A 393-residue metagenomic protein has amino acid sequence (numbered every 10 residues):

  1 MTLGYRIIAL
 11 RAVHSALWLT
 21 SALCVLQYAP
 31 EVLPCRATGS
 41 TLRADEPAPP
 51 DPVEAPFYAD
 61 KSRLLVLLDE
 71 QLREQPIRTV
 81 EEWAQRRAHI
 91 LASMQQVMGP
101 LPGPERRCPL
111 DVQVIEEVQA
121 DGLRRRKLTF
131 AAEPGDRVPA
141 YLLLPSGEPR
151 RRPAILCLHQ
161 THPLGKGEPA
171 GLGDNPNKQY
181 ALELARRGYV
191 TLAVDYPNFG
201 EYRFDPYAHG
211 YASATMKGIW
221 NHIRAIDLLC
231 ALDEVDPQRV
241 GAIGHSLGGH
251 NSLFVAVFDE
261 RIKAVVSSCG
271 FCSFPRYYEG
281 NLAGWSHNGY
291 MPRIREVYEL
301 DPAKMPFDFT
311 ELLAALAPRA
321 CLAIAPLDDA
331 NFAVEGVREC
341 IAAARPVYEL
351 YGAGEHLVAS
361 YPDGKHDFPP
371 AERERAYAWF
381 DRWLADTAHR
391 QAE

Functional and structural regions predicted by a protein language model:
C35, G39-Q96, P100, H389-E393: N-terminal pre-domain segments of enzymes
P102-P149: N-terminal cap/lid segment of alpha/beta-hydrolase-fold proteins
R150-R151, I155-A231, F258, Y278-E279 (+1 more regions): Cap/lid segment of the alpha/beta-hydrolase catalytic domain
R224-S286: Primarily recognizes the serine-hydrolase "nucleophile elbow" in alpha/beta-hydrolase and SGNH/GDSL folds
C269-L312, N331-I341, E349-A353: Mobile cap/lid helix-loop segments that gate and shape the active-site cleft of serine hydrolases
A315-C321, G354-H356: Short, proline-enriched alpha-helix->beta-strand connector loops that line the catalytic pocket of alpha/beta-hydrolase
A317, A323-F332, D363: Conserved strand-to-loop "acid loop" that flanks and positions the catalytic carboxylate
A342-A343, V347-E393: C-terminal catalytic histidine-bearing segment of alpha/beta-hydrolase fold enzymes
